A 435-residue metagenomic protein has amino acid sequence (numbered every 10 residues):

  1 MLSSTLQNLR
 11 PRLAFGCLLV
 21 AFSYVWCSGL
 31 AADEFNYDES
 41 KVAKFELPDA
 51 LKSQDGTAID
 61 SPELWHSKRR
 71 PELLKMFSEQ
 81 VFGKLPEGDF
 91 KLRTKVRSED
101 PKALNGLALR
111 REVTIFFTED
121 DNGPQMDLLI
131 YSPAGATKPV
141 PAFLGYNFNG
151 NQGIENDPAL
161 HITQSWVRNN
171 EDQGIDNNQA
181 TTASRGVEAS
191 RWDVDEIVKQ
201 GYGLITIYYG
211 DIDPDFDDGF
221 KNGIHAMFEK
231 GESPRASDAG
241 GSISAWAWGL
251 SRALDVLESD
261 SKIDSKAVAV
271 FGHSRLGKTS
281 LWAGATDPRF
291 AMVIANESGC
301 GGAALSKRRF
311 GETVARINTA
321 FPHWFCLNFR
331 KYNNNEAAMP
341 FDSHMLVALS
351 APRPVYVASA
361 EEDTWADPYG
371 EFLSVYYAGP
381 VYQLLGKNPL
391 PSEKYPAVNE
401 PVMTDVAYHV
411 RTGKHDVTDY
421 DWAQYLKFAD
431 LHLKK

Functional and structural regions predicted by a protein language model:
L30-L85: N-terminal pre-domain segments of enzymes
L85-T137: N-terminal cap/lid segment of alpha/beta-hydrolase-fold proteins
L129, P139-F148: Short beta-strand element of the alpha/beta-hydrolase
G145-S259, G299-R308: Cap/lid segment of the alpha/beta-hydrolase catalytic domain
I224-M227, R252, A295-L346, E371-E393: Mobile cap/lid helix-loop segments that gate and shape the active-site cleft of serine hydrolases
R252-E312, N335: Primarily recognizes the serine-hydrolase "nucleophile elbow" in alpha/beta-hydrolase and SGNH/GDSL folds
F329-R330, Y369, V375-K435: C-terminal catalytic histidine-bearing segment of alpha/beta-hydrolase fold enzymes
A351-A366, R411-T412: Conserved strand-to-loop "acid loop" that flanks and positions the catalytic carboxylate
